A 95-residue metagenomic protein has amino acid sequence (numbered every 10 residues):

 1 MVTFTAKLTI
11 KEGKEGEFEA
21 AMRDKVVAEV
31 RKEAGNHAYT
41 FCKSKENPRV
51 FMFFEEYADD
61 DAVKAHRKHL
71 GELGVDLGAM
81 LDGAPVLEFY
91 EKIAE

Functional and structural regions predicted by a protein language model:
V2-R31: N-terminal first-folded block
V2-T9, A38-R67: Short, well-ordered beta-strand segments in beta-rich or mixed alpha/beta enzyme and ligand-binding folds
D24-A38, E56-F89: An amphipathic, aromatic/His-enriched active-site/gating alpha helix that lines ligand/cofactor pockets
E91-E95: Short hydrophobic/aromatic patches at helix-to-coil boundaries
